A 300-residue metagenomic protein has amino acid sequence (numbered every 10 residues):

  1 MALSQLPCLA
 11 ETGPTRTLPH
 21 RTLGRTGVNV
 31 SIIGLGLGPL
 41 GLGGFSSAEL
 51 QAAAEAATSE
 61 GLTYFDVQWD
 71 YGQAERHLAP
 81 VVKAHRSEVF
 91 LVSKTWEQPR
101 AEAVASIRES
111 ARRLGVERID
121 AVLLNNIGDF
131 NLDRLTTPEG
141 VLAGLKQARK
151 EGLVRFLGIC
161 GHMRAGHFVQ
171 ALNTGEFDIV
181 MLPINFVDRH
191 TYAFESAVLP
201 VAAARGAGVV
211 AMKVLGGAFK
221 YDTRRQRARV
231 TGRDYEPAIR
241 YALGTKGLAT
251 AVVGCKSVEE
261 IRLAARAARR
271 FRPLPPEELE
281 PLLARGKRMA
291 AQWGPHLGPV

Functional and structural regions predicted by a protein language model:
A2-V89, K150: N-terminal binding-site loop/beta-alpha segment at the start of enzyme catalytic domains that lines or forms
G13, L42-F45, Q68-R76, W96-A103 (+2 more regions): Acidic-and-aromatic substrate-binding clefts and catalytic sites of carbohydrate-active enzymes
L23, L35, F65, L78 (+8 more regions): Conserved, mostly hydrophobic/aromatic
G34-G38, D66-Q68, V92-T95, V122-N125 (+4 more regions): A cross-family glycoside hydrolase active-site/sugar-binding cleft signature
G36-A48, V92-E102, F130-R134, R224-G232: Active-site mouth loops of central-metabolism enzymes
A56-T58, E176, E195-V300: Structured C-terminal cap/extension of enzyme domains
S59, A101-F186, H190-A197, A203-V210 (+1 more regions): Glycine/proline-rich, positively charged, aromatic-decorated active-site loop/lid region on the catalytic face
W69-Y71, A84-A105, L114, N125-G128: Structural motif corresponding to the early beta-alpha repeats
